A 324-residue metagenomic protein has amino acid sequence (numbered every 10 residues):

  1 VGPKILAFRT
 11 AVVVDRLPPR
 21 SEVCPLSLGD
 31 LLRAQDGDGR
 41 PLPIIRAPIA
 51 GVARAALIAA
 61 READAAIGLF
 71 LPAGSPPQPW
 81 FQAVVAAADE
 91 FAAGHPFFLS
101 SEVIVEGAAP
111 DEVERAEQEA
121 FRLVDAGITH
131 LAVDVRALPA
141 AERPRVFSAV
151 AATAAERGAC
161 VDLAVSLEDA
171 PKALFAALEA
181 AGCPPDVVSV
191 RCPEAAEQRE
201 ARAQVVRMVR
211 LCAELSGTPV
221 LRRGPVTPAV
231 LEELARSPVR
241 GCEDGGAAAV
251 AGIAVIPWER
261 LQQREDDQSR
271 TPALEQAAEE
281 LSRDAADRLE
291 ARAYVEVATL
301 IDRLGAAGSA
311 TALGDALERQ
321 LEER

Functional and structural regions predicted by a protein language model:
G2, E142-G158, L167-R324: Active-site capping/gating regions of soluble enzymes
G2-P43, A88-D89: N-terminal amphipathic alpha-helix/helix-capping segment at the start of soluble metabolic enzymes
L26-G29, A50-G94: Glycine-rich, positively charged N-terminal anion/phosphate-binding segment
P41-A47, A65-L71, H95-V105, L131-V133 (+4 more regions): Hydrophobic faces of well-ordered beta-strands that scaffold small-molecule active sites in alpha/beta enzyme cores
R46-A47, F70-P79, A173-C183: Conserved alpha/beta-domain cores
A56, E102, L123, L174-L178 (+1 more regions): Conserved, mostly hydrophobic/aromatic
L71-P171: Active-site beta->alpha loop and helix N-cap motifs at the rims of alpha/beta catalytic domains
